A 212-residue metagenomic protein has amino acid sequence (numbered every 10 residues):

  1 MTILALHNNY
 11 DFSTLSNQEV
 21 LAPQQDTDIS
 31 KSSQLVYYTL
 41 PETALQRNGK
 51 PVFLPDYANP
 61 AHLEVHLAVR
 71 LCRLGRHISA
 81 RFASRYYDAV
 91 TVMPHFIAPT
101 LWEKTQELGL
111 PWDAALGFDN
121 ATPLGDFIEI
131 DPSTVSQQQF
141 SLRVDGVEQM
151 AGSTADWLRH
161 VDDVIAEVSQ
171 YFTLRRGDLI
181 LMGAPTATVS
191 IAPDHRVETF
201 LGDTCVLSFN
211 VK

Functional and structural regions predicted by a protein language model:
M1-Y171, L179, A187-K212: Catalytic-core "active-site belt" of small-molecule-metabolizing enzymes, emphasizing His/Asp/Glu-rich regions
A184: Switch II (G3) loop of P-loop NTPases
